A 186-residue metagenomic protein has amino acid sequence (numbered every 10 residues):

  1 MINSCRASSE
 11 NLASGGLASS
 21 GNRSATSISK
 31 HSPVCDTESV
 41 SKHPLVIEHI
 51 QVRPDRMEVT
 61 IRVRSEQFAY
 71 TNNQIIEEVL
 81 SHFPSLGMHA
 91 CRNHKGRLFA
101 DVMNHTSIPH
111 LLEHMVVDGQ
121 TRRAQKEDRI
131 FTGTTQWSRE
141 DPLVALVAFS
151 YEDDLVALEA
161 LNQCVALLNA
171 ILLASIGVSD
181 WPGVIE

Functional and structural regions predicted by a protein language model:
I2-C5, A25-A124, N162-A166: His/Glu-rich zincin catalytic helix
G15-G16, G21: Residue-identity detector for glycine
A18, N104, D153, A174-V178: Alpha-helix initiation/capping motif
A90-R92, N169-E186: Acidic/histidine-enriched alpha-helical segments
G119-T134, V178, V184-E186: Generic structural signal for short, solvent-exposed loop/turn connectors between secondary structure elements
A124-L168: M16 family metallopeptidases and their MPP-like homologs
